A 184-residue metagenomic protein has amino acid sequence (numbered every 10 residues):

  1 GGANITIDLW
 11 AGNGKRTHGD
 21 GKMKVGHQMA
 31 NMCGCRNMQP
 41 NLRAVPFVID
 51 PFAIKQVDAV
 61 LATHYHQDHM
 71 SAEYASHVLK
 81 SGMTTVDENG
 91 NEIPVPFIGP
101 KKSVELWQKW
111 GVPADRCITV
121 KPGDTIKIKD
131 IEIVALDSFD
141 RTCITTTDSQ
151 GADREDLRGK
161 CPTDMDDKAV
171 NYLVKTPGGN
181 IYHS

Functional and structural regions predicted by a protein language model:
G2-I5, T125-V134, K175-I181: Beta-strand-turn-beta hairpins that frame and shape the catalytic cleft of phosphate-ester-processing enzymes
A3-Y65, A72-H77, T84-D87, C143-R158 (+1 more regions): Pre-active-site segment of Zn-dependent metallo-hydrolases
T6-D8, L61, F97-G99, Y182-S184: Structural recognition of the beta-strand scaffold that forms the well-ordered cores of secreted hydrolase catalytic
G26-M29, K109, H183: Intrinsically disordered, low-complexity regions
V48-I126, E132-T146: Active-site HxH/HxHxD metal-binding segment of metal-dependent hydrolases
A53-I54, K127, D166, K175: Short, flexible hinge/linker loops that cap or flank conserved catalytic cores
E73, R154-S184: Active-site-proximal loop/helix segments of hydrolase catalytic cores
